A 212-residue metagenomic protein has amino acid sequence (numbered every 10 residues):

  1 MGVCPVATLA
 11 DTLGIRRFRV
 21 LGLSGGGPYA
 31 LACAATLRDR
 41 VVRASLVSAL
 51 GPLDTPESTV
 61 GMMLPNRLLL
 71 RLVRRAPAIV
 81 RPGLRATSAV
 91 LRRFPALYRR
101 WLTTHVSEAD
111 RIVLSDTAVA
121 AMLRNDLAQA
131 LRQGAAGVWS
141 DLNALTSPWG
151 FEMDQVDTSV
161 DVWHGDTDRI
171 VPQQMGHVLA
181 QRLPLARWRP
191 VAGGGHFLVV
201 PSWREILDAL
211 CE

Functional and structural regions predicted by a protein language model:
M1-F18: Conserved acidic catalytic loop of the alpha/beta-hydrolase fold
R16-G61: Conserved hydrolase catalytic core segment
L64-F151: Alpha/beta-hydrolase
P148-D157, Q173: The feature captures the conserved acid-bearing segment of alpha/beta-hydrolase catalytic domains
V156, V162-H164, D168: Short beta-strand/loop motif that positions the catalytic acidic residue of the alpha/beta-hydrolase fold
R169-M175: Conserved alpha/beta-hydrolase "acid-adjacent" motif
L185-E212: Catalytic active-site module of serine/aspartate enzymes centered on a nucleophile-bearing elbow/loop
